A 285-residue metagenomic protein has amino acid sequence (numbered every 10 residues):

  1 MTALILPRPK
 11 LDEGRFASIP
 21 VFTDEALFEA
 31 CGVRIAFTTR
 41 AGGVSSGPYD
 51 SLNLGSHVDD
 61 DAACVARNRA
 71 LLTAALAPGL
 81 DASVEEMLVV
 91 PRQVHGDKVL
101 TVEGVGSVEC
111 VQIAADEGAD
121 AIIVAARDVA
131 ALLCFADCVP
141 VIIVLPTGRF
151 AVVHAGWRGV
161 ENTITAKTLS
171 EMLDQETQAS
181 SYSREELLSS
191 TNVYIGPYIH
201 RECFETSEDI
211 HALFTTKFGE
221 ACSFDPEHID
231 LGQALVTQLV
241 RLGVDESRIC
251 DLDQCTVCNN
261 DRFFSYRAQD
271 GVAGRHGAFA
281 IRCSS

Functional and structural regions predicted by a protein language model:
M1-S285: Active-site microenvironment for binding and transforming phosphate-containing groups
